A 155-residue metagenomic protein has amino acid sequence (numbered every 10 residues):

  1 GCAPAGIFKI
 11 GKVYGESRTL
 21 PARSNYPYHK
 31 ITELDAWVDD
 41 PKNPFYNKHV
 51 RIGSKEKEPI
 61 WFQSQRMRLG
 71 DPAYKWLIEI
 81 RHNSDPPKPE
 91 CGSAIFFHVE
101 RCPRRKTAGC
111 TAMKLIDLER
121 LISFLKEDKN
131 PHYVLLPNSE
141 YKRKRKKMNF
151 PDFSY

Functional and structural regions predicted by a protein language model:
G1-T107, D117-Y155: Cell wall/extracellular polymer interaction/catalysis modules
C110: Short cysteine clusters
K114: Conserved "landmark" site that anchors the functional core of diverse proteins
